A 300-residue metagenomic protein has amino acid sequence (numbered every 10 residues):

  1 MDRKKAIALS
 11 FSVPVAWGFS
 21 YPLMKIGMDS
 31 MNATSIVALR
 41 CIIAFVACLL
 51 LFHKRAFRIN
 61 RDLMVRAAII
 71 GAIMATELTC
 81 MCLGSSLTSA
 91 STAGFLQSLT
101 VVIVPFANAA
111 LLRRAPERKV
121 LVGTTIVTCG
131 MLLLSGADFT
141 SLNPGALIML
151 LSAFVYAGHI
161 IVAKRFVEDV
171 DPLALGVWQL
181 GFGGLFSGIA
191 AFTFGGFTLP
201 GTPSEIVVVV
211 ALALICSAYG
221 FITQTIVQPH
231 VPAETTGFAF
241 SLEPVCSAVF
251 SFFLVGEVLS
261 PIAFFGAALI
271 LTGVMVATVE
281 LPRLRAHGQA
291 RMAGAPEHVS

Functional and structural regions predicted by a protein language model:
M1-S35, A72, C80, D138-R165 (+1 more regions): Glycine-/small-residue-enriched transmembrane alpha-helix faces in small-molecule transporters and effluxers
K5-L9, S35-L50, K119-I126, P144-L151 (+1 more regions): Hydrophobic alpha-helical transmembrane segments of multi-pass integral membrane proteins, especially transporters
V15-G18, P22, L49, G71 (+9 more regions): Hydrophobic/small/kink-forming positions within alpha-helical transmembrane segments of polytopic membrane proteins
A16, S20-Y21, L49-Q97, L133-L134 (+2 more regions): Specific transmembrane alpha-helical segments of multi-pass solute transporters/efflux pumps, especially DMT/EamA
V37-L39, A93-L99, V162-L185, S217-F253: Helix-helix packing/entry segments at the starts of transmembrane helices
R40-I42, C129, E205-V207, S241-S300: C-terminal-most transmembrane helix of multi-pass membrane proteins
A47-F57, T100-V122, V245-F265: C-terminal transmembrane-helix exit sites in multi-pass transporters
C48, A68-I70, M74, P116-S135 (+3 more regions): Hydrophobic transmembrane alpha-helices of multi-pass small-molecule transport proteins
